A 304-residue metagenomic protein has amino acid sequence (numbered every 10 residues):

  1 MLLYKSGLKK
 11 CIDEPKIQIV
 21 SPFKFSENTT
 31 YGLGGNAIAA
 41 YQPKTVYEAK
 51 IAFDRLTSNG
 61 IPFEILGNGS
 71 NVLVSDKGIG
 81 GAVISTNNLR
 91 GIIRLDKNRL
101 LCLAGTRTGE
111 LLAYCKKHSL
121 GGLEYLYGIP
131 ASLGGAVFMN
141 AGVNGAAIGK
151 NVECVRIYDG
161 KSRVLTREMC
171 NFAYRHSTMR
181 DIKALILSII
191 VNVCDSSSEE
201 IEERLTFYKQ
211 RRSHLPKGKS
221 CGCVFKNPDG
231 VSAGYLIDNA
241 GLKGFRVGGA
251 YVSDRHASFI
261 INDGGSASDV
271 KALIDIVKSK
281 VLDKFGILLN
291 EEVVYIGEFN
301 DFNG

Functional and structural regions predicted by a protein language model:
L2-L133: Anion-binding (especially nucleotide phosphate/pyrophosphate-binding) glycine-rich loop and adjoining beta-alpha core
I19, F25, Y31, I92 (+7 more regions): Short clusters of hydrophobic/aromatic residues that line enzyme substrate/ligand-binding pockets
G34-G35, A39-Y47, L73-G91, F138-E168 (+1 more regions): Structural signature of FAD isoalloxazine-binding scaffolds in flavoprotein oxidoreductases
N59, L66-N68, N151, G218-K219 (+1 more regions): Short, basic and Ser/Thr-rich N-terminal targeting/leader segments
V72, Y158-G304: Phosphate/pyrophosphate- and phosphate-bearing ligand-binding catalytic cores of soluble enzymes
D76-I79, G134-F138, A257-S258, F302: Short secondary-structure transition/capping segments
H118, G122-E153, S220: A gly/ser-rich beta-alpha-beta helix-loop segment of oxidoreductase catalytic cores
